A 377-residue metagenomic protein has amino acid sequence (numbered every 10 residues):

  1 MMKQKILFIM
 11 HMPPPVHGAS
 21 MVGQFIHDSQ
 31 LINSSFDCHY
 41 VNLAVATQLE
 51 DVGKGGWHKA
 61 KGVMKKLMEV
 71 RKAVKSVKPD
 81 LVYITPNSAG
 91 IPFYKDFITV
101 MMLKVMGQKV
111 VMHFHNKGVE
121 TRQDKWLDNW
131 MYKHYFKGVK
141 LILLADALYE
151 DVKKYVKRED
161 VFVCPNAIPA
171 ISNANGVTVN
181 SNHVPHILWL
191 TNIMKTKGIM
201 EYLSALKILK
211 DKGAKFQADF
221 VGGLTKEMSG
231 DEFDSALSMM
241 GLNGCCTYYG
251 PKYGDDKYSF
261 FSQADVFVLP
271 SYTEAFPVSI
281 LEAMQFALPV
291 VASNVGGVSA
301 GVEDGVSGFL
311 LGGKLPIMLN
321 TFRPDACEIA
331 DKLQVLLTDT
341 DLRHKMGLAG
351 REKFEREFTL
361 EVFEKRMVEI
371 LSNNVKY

Functional and structural regions predicted by a protein language model:
L7-I9, T178-K207, A218-V221: Conserved donor-binding/catalytic core segment of Leloir-type glycosyltransferases
Y40-A46, L190, Q217-E232, G250-P251: Glycosyltransferase donor-sugar binding loop
K133-N175: Donor nucleotide-sugar binding/catalytic pocket of nucleotide-sugar-dependent glycosyltransferases
D231-K252: Nucleotide-activated donor-binding/catalytic signature segment of Leloir-type glycosyltransferases, i.e., the conserved
P251-K252, S259-A264: Short alpha-helical donor nucleotide-sugar binding micro-motif in glycosyltransferases
Y272: Aromatic "clamp/platform" in nucleotide-sugar-dependent glycosyltransferases that forms part of the donor/acceptor
P289-A292, V302: Short hydrophobic beta-strand element within catalytic cores of glycosyltransferases and related nucleotide-activated
E328, V335, L342-R356: A short, well-ordered alpha-helix in the C-terminal region of glycosyltransferases
